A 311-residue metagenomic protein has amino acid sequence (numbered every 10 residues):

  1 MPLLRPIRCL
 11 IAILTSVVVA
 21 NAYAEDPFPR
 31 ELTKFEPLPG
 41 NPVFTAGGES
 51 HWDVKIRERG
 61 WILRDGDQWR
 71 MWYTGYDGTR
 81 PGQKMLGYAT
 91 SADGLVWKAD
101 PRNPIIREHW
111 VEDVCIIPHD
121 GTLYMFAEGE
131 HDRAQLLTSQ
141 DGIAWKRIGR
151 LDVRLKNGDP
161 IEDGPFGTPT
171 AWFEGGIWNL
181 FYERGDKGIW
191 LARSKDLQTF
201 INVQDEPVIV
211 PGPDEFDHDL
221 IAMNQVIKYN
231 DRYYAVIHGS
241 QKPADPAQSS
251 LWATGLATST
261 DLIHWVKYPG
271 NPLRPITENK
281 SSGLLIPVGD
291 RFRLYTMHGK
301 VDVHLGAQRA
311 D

Functional and structural regions predicted by a protein language model:
M1-L10: Bacterial N-terminal signal peptides that target proteins for export
C9-V18: Bacterial N-terminal signal peptides
Y23-D311: Carbohydrate-active catalytic/glycan-binding domains of CAZyme proteins, especially the secreted or lumenal ectodomains
